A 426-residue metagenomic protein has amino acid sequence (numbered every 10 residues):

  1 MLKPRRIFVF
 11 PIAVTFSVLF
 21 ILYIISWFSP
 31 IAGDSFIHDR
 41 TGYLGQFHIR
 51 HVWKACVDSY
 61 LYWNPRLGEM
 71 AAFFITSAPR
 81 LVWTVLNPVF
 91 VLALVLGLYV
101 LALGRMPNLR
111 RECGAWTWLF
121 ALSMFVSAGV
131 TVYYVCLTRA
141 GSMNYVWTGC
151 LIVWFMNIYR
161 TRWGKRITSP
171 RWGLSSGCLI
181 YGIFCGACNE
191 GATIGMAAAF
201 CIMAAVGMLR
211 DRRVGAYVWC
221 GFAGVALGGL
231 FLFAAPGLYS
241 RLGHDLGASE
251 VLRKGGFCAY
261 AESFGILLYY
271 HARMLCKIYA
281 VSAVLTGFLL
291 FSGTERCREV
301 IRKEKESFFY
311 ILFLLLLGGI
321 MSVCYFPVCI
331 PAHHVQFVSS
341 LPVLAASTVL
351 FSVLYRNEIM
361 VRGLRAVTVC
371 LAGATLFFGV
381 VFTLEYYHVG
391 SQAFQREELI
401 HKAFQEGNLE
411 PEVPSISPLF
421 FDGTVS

Functional and structural regions predicted by a protein language model:
L2-W63, L67, F73, S77-G97 (+4 more regions): Intrinsically disordered, polar/acidic, low-complexity terminal segments
F8-I24, W116-S123, S176-I180, G221-A226 (+1 more regions): Alpha-helical transmembrane segments
Y23, A121-G129, G182-A187, G224-A234 (+2 more regions): Aromatic-anchored segments of alpha-helical transmembrane domains
F28-V85, R139, G186-L315, G319 (+1 more regions): Transmembrane catalytic cores of multi-pass membrane glycosyltransferases and polysaccharide-assembly enzymes
L94-A102, L151-W163, A198-A205, V284-F288 (+1 more regions): Transmembrane alpha-helical segments
C113-R160, N189, G319-L350: Membrane-interface micro-motifs in multi-pass membrane enzymes
T161-F184, W219: Short hydrophobic alpha-helices at membrane interfaces in multi-pass membrane enzymes
L174, R302, E306-I311, L354-G379: Signature aromatic-anchored transmembrane alpha helix within multi-pass, membrane-resident enzymes that catalyze glycan
